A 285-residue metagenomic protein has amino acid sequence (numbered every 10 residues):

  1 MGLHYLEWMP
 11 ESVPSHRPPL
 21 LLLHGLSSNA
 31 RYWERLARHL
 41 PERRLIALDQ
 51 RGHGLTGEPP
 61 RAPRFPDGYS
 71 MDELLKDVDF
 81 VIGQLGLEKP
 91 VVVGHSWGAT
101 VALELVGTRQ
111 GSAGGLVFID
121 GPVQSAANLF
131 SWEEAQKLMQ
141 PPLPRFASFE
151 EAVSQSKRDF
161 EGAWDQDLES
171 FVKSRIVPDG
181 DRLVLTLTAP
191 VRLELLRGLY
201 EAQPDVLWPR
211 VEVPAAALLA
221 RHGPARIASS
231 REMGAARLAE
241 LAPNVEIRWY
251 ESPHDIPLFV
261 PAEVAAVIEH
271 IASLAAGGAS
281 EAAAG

Functional and structural regions predicted by a protein language model:
M1-L21, P41-R44, Y69, L87-E88 (+4 more regions): Alpha/beta-hydrolase fold catalytic core
W8-S12, R35, I46-V93: Active-site loop/oxyanion-hole signature of alpha/beta-hydrolase fold enzymes
G25-R35, L45: Serine-hydrolase catalytic-loop signature spanning alpha/beta hydrolases and amidase-signature enzymes
G94, G98, A102: Gly/Ala-rich beta-loop-alpha elbow adjacent to hydrolase catalytic centers
L103, G107, G114-F149: Flexible "cap/lid" loop of the alpha/beta hydrolase fold
A147-A202: Conserved alpha/beta-hydrolase catalytic His-Asp/Glu region
D179-L241: Conserved serine/cysteine hydrolase catalytic core
Y250-A262: Catalytic histidine-centered segment of alpha/beta-hydrolase-like enzymes
